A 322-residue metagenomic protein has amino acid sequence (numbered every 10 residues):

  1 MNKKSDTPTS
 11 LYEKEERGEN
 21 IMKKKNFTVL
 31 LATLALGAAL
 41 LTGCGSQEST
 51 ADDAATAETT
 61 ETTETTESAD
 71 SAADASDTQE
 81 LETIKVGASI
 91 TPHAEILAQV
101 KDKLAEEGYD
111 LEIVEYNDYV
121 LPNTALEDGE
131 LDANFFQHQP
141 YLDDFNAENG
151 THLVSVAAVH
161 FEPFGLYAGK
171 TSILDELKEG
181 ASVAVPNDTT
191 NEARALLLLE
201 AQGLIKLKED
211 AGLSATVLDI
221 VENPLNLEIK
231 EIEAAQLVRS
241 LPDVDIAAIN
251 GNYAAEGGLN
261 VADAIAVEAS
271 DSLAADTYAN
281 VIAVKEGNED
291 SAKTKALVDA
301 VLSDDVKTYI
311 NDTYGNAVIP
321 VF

Functional and structural regions predicted by a protein language model:
M22-Q47: Sec-dependent N-terminal signal peptides of Gram-positive bacterial secreted proteins and lipoproteins
L41-E67, S71: Bacterial lipoprotein signal-peptidase II cleavage site
E80-T91, Y109-E115, S182-V183: Short, well-ordered beta-strand elements
I113-T124, G212-R239: Short helix-initiation/N-cap motifs at beta->coil->alpha
D144-V156, K170-T171, D243, A248 (+1 more regions): Ligand-binding "clamshell"
V156-I205, K307: A conserved helix-loop-strand patch within extracytoplasmic ligand-binding domains of the periplasmic binding
P163-L174, Y278-S291: A bilobed periplasmic-binding-protein/Venus flytrap-type ligand-binding module shared by bacterial periplasmic
N191-E200, V301-V321: Periplasmic-binding protein-like
